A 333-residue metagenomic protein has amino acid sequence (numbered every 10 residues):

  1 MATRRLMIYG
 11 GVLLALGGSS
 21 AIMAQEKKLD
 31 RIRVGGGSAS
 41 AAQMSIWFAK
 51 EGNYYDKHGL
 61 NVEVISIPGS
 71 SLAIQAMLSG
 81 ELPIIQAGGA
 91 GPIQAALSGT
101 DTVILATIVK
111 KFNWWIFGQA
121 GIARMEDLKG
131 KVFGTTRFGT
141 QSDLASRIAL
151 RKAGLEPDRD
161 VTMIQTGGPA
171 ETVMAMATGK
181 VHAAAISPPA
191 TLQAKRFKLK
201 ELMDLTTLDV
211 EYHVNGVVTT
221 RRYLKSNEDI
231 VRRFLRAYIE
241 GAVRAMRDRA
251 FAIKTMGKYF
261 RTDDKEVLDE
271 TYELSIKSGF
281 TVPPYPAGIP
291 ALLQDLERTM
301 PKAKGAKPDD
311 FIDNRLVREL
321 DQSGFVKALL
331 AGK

Functional and structural regions predicted by a protein language model:
T3-I8: N-terminal export leaders
Y9-G18: Bacterial N-terminal signal peptides
S20-A24: Sec/Tat signal peptide C-region and signal peptidase I cleavage site
Q25-T178, H182-P188, K200-E211: Short, glycine-/small- and polar/acidic-enriched structural segments that line small-molecule recognition paths
A90-G91, A170-F260: Pocket-lining segment of extracytoplasmic ligand-binding domains
G139-R159, R236-V267, D309-G324: Ligand-binding clefts/hinges and TM-proximal coupling segments of bilobed small-molecule sensing domains
K225-K304: Secondary-structure end/capping motifs
E297-K333: Conserved C-terminal helix/tail region of periplasmic/extracytoplasmic solute-binding proteins
